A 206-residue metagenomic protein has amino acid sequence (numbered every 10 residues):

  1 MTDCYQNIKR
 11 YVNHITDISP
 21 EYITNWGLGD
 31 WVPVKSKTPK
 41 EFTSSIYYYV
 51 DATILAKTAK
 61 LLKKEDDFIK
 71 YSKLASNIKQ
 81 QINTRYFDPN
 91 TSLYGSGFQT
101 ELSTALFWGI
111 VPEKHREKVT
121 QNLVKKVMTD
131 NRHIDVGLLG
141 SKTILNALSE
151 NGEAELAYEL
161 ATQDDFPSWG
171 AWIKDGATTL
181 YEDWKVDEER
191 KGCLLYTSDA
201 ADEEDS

Functional and structural regions predicted by a protein language model:
M1-Y47, A59-W108, K114, Q163: Active-site acid/base region of carbohydrate-active enzymes
P33, I134-G140, A154, E159-L195: C-terminal catalytic domain of Rieske-type non-heme iron oxygenases
E41-K57, F98-G109, G137-S149, S198: Well-ordered alpha-helical segments within folded domains of soluble proteins
T53-A56, N83, V124: Amphipathic, well-packed alpha-helical segments that form the structural scaffold of globular domains
R116-T120: Alpha-helical repeat scaffolds
D130-N131: Short coil/turn linkers that connect adjacent helices within long alpha-helical scaffolds, especially alpha-solenoid
Y196-D205: Single conserved hydrophobic/aromatic residue that forms the stacking wall/gate of nucleotide- or nucleobase-binding
